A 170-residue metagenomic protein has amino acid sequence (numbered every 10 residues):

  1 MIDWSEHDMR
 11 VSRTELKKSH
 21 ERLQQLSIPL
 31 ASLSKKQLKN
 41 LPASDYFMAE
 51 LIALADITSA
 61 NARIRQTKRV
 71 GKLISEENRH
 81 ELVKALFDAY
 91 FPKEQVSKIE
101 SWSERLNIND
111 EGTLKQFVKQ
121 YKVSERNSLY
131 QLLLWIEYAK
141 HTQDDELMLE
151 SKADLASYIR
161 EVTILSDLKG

Functional and structural regions predicted by a protein language model:
M1-K72, R79-G170: Basic, alpha-helical nucleic-acid-binding regions used in initiation and control of genome expression
